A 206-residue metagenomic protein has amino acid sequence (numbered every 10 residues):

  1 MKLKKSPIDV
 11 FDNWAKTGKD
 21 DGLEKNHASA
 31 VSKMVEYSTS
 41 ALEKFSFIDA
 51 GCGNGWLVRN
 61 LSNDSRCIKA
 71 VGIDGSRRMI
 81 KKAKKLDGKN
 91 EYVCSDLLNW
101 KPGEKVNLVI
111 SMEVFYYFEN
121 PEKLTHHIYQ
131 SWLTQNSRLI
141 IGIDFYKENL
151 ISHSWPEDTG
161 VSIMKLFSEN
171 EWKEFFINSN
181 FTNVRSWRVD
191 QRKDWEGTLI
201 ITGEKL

Functional and structural regions predicted by a protein language model:
M1-S40, K147: Conserved class I S-adenosyl-L-methionine
I48-A50, N54-N99: Class I SAM-dependent methyltransferase SAM/SAH-binding core
I110: A conserved beta-strand element that flanks and buttresses the S-adenosyl-L-methionine
E122-N136: A short glycine-rich, Lys/Arg-flanked "PGG" loop and its adjoining helix->strand segment in the class I
N136-D144: Conserved beta-strand signature within the Rossmann-like core of class I S-adenosyl-L-methionine
D144-I163: Short, glycine-/aromatic-enriched active-site segment of Class I SAM-dependent methyltransferases
M164-N180: Short alpha-helix
F181-R192: Conserved S-adenosyl-L-methionine
